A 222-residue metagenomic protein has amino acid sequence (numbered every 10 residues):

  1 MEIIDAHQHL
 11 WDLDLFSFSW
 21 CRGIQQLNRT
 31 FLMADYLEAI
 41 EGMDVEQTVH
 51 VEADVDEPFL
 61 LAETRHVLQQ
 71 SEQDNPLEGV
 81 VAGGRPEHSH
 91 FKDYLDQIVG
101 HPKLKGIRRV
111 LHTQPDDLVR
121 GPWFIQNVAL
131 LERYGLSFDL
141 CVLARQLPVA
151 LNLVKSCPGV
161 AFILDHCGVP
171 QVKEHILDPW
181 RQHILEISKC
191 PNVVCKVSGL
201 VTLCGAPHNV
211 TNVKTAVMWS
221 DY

Functional and structural regions predicted by a protein language model:
M1, L37-E38, K92-G100, P148-K155 (+2 more regions): Short amphipathic alpha-helices and their capping/turn segments at secondary-structure boundaries
M1-L68: An N-terminally biased module of ancient metal coordination in phosphate/nucleic-acid-related enzymes
E2-W11, L15, I40-E41, H112 (+6 more regions): A generic "structured core" feature
H9, D54, R85, G168 (+1 more regions): Catalytic metal-binding/acid-base residues of hydrolase active sites
V45, K103-K105, V160: Loop/turn elements at helix/coil->beta-strand transitions in domains of secreted/extracellular proteins
P58-P76, V160-L164, N212-Y222: Short, electropositive alpha-helical surface patch
L61-Q146, N152-K155, V194-L203, P207-V210: Active-site gating/metal-coordination segments in enzymes
Q171-Y222: H/E-rich (His + Asp/Glu) clusters that bind or coordinate divalent metals
